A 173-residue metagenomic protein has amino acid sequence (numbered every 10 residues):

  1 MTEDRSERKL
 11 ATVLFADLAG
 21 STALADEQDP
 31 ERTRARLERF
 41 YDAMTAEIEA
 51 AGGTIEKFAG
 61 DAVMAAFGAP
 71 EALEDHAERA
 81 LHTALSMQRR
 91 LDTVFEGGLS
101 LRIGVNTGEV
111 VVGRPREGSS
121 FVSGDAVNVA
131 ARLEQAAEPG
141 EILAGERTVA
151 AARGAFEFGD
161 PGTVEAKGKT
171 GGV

Functional and structural regions predicted by a protein language model:
M1-S6, T45-A46: Short regulatory alpha-helical coupling segments that immediately precede and/or link into cyclic nucleotide signaling
R5, E27, E31-A35, E74-L81 (+1 more regions): Ordered, soluble secondary-structure elements with a strong preference for glycine-centered loop motifs and nearby
L10, F15-G20, E47-R79, R89-V127 (+1 more regions): Catalytic core of nucleotidyl cyclases, primarily class III adenylyl/guanylyl cyclases
T22-T45, E56-K57: Conserved long alpha-helical elements within nucleotide-processing catalytic cores of c-di-GMP signaling and class III
R36, F40-E47, A80-M87, T107 (+2 more regions): Structural preference for long, well-ordered alpha-helical segments in enzyme cores
Q88, D92, E134-A137: Protein kinase-like catalytic domain
V110, A136-V173: Cytosolic regulatory/linker segments at or just downstream of nucleotide-handling modules in signal-transduction
